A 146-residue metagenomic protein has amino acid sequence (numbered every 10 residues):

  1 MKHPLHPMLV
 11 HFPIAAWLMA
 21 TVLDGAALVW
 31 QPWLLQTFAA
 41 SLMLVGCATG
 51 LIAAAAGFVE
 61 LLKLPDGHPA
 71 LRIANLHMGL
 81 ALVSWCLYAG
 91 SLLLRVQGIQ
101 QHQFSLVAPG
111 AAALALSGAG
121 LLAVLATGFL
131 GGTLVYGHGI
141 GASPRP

Functional and structural regions predicted by a protein language model:
M1-P146: Polytopic transmembrane helical bundles with strong interfacial aromatic enrichment
